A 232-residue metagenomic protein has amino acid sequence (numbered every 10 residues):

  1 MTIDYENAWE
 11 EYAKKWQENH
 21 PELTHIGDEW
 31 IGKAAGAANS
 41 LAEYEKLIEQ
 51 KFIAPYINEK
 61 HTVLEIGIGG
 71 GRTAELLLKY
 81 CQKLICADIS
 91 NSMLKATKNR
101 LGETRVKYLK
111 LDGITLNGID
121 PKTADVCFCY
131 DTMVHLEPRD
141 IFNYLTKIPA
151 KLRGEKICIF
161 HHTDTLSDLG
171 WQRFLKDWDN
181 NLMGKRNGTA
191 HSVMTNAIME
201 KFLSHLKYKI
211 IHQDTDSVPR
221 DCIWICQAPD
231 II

Functional and structural regions predicted by a protein language model:
M1-K60, I66-D120, L136-N143, K147 (+1 more regions): Class I (Rossmann-like) S-adenosyl-L-methionine-dependent methyltransferase catalytic domain, capturing the SAM-binding
F128: A conserved beta-strand element that flanks and buttresses the S-adenosyl-L-methionine
D131-T132: Short catalytic micro-motifs in class I SAM-dependent methyltransferases
